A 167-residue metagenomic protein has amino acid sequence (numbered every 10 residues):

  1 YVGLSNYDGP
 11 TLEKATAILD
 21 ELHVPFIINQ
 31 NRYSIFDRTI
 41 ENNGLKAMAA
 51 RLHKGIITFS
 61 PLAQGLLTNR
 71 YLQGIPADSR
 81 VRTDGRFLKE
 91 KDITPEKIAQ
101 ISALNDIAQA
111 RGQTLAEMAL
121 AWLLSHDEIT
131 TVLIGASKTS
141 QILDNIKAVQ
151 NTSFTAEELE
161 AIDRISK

Functional and structural regions predicted by a protein language model:
Y1-S166: Beta/alpha (TIM)-barrel catalytic core signal, keyed to glycine-rich beta->alpha loops juxtaposed to Asp/Glu that bind
